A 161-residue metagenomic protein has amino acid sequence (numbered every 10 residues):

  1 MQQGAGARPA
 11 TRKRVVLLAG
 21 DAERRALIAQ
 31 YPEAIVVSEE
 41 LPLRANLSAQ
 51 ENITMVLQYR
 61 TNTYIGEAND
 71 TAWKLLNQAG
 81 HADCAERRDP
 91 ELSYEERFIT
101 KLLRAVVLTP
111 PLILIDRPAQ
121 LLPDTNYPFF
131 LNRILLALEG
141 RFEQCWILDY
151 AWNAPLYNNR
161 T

Functional and structural regions predicted by a protein language model:
M1-E33: Glycine-rich P-loop/Walker A and Walker A-like loops and their local beta1-loop-alpha1 context in P-loop NTPases
E40, A45-T63, E67-Q78: Q-loop/switch helix immediately C-terminal to the Walker
S48, L92-E96: ABC transporter NBD signature
L75-S93, T109: Conserved ABC nucleotide-binding domain
R88, L114-P123: Walker B catalytic motif
L102: Hydrophobic anchor residue at the start of the ABC signature
V106-L112: A short, proline-enriched helix->beta-strand linker immediately N-terminal to the Walker B motif in ABC-type P-loop
Q120-R141: Helical segment within the ABC ATPase nucleotide-binding domain
